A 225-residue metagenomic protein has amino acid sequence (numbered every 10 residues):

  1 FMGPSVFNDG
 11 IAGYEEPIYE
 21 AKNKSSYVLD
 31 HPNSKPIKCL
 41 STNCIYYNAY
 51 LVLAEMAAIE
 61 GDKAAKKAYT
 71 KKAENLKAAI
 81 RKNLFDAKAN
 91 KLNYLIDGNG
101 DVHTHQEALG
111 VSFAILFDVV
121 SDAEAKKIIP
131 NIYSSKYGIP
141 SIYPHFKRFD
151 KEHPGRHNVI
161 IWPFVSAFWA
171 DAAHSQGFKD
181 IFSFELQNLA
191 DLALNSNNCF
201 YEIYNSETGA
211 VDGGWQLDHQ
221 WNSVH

Functional and structural regions predicted by a protein language model:
F1, I45, V52-E55, I59 (+2 more regions): Alpha-helical scaffold segments in carbohydrate-active enzymes
M2-K38, A78-W162, F184-H225: Extended glycan-interaction surfaces of carbohydrate-active proteins
N33-Y47, K66: Structured, solvent-exposed acidic/aromatic patches
C44-K63, G110-A123, A167-K179: Well-ordered alpha-helical scaffold segments within catalytic/enzyme domains
A64, A68-K71, N75, F178-F182: Beta-rich accessory regions
